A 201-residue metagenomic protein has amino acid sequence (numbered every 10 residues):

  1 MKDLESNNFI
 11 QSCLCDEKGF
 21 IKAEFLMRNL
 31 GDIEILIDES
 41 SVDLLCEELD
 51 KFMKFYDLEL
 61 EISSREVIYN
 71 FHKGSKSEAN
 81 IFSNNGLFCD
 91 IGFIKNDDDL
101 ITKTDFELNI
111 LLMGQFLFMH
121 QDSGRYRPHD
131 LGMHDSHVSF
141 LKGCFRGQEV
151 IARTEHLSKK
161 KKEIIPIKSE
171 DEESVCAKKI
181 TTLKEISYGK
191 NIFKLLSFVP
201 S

Functional and structural regions predicted by a protein language model:
M1-S201: Basic, glycine/lysine-rich polyanion-binding surfaces/domains
